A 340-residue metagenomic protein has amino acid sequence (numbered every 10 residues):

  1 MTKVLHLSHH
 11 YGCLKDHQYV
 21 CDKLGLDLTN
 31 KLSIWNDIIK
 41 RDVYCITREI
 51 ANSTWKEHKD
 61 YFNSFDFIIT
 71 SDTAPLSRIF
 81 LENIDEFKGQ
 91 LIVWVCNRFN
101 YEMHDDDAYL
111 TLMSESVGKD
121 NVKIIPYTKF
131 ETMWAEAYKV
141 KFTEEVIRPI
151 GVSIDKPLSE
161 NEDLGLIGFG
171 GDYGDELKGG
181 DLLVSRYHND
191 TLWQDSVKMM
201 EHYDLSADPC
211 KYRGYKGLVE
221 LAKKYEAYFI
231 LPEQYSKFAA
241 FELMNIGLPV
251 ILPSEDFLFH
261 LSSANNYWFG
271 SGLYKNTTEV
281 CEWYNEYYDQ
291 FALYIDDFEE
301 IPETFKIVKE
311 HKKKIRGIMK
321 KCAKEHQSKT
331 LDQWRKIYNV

Functional and structural regions predicted by a protein language model:
M1-E86, D332-V340: N-terminal pre-catalytic "stem/leader" segment of glycosyltransferase-like enzymes
H6-G12, L32-W35, I69-P75, W94-F99 (+4 more regions): Structural motif
T73-K178: Catalytic core of nucleotide-activated saccharide and alditol-phosphate transferases
I150-L218: Conserved catalytic-core segment of nucleotide-activated headgroup transferases in glycan assembly
G214-Y225, N245: Short acidic alpha-helix that forms the nucleotide-activated donor recognition element in Leloir-type transferases
Y228-F229: A short hydrophobic beta-strand element within the catalytic core of glycosyltransferases that build diverse glycans
P232-E233, K237-E325: Catalytic binding pocket for nucleotide-activated donors in carbohydrate/polymer assembly enzymes
T304-I307, K324-V340: C-terminal alpha-helical cap of glycosyltransferases
